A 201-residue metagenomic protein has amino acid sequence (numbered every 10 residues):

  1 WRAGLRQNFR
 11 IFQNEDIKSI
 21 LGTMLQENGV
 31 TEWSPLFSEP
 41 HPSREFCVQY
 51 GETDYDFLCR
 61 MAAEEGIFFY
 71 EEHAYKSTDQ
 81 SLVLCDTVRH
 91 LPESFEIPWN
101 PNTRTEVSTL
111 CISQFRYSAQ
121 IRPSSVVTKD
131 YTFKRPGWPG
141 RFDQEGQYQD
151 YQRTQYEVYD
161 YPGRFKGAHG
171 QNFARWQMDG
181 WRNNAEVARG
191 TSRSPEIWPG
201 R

Functional and structural regions predicted by a protein language model:
W1-R201: Amphipathic alpha-helical and helix-coil boundary elements used as assembly and membrane-proximal scaffolds
